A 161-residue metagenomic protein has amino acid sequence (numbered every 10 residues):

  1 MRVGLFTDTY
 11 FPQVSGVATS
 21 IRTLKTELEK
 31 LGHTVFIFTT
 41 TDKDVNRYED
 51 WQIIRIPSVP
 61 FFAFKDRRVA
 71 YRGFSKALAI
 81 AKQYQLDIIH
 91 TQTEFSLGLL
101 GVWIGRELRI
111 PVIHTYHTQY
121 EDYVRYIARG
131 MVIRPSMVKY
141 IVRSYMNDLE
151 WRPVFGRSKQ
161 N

Functional and structural regions predicted by a protein language model:
M1-P57, A81: N-terminal subdomain of nucleotide-sugar transferases
V3, I88, G105-R125: Active-site proximal beta-strand in glycosyltransferases
Q52-P57, E107-R109, R129-R134: Short, hinge-like loop/turn segments at secondary-structure boundaries
F62-I88, S96-W103, E107: An amphipathic, basic-hydrophobic alpha-helix
Q92-L97, Y116: Short His-centered aromatic/hydrophobic patch
E107, S136-N161: Membrane-proximal helix-turn-helix segments that form the acceptor-binding/catalytic region of lipid-linked
T115-M131, N147-W151, F155-K159: A short, histidine- and acid-enriched strand-loop-helix "catalytic/donor-clamping" loop that lines the nucleotide-sugar
